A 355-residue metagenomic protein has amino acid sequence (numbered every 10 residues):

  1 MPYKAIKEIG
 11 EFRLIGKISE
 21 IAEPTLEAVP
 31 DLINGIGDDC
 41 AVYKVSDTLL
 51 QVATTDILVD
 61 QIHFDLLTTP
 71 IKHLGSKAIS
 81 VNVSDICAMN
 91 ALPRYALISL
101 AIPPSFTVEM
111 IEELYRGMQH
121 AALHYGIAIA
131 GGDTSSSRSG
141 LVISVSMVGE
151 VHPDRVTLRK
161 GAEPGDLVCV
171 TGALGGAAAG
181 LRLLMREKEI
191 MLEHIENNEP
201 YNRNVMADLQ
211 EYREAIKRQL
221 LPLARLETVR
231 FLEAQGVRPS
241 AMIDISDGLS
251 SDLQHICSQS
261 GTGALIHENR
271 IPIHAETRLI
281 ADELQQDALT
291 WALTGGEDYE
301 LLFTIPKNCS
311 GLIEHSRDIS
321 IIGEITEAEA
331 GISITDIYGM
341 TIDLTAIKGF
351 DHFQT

Functional and structural regions predicted by a protein language model:
M1-P70, M89, I98, T355: Extreme N-terminal cap/leader segments of soluble proteins
P2-L26, T69, P103-A130, S135-I143 (+2 more regions): Glycine-/charge-enriched secondary-structure boundary and capping motifs
P30-L32, C40-A41, Q119, G132-S136 (+6 more regions): A generic local secondary-structure boundary/capping motif
L49, H152-T157, S310: Short helix-loop capping/hinge motifs at secondary-structure junctions, enriched in acidic/polar residues
I71-Y95, R116-H124, F231, S251-I256: Small-aliphatic-rich amphipathic alpha-helix that forms the alpha element of a beta-alpha
P153-L220: Phosphate/diphosphate-binding glycine-rich loops and adjacent basic-rich segments that engage nucleotide
P200-Q254: Polyanion-binding loop/helix "lid" in catalytic or ligand-binding cores
